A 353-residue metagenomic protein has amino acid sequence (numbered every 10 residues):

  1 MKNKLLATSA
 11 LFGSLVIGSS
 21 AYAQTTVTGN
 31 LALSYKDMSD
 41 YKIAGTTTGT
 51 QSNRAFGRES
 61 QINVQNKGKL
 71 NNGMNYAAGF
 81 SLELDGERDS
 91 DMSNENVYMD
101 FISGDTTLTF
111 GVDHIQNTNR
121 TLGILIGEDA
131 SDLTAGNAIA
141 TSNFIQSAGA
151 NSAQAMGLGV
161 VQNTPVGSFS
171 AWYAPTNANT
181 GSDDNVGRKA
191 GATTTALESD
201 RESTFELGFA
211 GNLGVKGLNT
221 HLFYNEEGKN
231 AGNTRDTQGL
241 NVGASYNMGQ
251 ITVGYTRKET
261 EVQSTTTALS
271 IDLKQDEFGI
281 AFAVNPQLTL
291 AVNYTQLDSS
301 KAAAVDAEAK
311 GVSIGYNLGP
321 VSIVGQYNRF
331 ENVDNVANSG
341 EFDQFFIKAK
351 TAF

Functional and structural regions predicted by a protein language model:
M1-F353: Outer-membrane beta-barrel proteins
